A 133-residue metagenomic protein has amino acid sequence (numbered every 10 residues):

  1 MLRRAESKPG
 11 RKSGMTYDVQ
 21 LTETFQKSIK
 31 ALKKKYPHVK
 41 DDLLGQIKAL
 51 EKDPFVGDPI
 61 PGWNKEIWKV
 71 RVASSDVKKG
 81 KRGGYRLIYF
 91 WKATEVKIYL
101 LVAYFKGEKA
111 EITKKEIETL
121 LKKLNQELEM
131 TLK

Functional and structural regions predicted by a protein language model:
M1-K81, K92-E95, G107-K133: Basic, Lys/Arg-enriched alpha-helical interface segments
G84-K92, V96-A103: Short, hydrophobic/aromatic-rich beta-strand segments within well-structured domains
